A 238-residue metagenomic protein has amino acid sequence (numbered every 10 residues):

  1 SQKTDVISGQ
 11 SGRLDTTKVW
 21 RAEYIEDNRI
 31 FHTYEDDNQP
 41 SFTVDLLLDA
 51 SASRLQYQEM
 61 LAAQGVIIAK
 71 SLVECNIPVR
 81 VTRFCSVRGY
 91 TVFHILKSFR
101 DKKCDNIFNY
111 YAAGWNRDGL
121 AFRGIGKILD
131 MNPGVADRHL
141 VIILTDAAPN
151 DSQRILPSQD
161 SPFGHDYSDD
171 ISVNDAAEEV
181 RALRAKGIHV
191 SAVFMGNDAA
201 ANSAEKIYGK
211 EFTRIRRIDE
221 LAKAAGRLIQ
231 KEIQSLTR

Functional and structural regions predicted by a protein language model:
S1-R238: Acidic, glycine-rich A-domain
